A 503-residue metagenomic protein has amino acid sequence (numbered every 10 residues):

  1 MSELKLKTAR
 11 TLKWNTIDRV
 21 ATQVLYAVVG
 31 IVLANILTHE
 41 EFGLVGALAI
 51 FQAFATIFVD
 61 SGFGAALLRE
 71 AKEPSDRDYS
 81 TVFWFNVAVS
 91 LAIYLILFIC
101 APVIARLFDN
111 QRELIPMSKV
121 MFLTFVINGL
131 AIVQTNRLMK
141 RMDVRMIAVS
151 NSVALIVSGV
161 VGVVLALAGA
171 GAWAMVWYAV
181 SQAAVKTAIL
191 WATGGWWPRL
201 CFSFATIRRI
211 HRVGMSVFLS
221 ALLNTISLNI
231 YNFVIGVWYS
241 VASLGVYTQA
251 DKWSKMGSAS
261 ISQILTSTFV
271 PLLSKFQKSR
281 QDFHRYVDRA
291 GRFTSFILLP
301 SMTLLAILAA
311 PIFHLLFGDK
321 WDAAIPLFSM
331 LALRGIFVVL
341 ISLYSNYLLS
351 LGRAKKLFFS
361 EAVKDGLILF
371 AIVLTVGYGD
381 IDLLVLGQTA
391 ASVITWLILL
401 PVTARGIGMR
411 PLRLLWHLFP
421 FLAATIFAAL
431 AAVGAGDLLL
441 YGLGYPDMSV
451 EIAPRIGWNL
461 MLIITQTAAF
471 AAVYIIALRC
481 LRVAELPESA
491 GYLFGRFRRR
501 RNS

Functional and structural regions predicted by a protein language model:
M1-A27, A65, K72, D76-W84 (+7 more regions): N-terminal membrane topogenesis motif
M1-L4, T8, R145, A188-N229 (+3 more regions): Interhelical loop/hinge segments that connect adjacent transmembrane helices in multipass membrane
K5-A9, A66, K72-S75, I127-S150 (+7 more regions): Membrane-interface junctions at transmembrane-helix termini in multi-pass inner-membrane proteins
K7-F63, V89-A101, T124, A154-V163 (+2 more regions): Signature of the first transmembrane helix
T11-Y26, M175-Y178, Q182, K186 (+8 more regions): Transmembrane helical elements of multi-pass membrane transporters/channels
R69-F85, V246-A362, Y492-F494: Specific pore-lining/lateral-gate transmembrane helices of multi-pass inner-membrane transport and insertion machines
I115-F122, V149-G195, R209-G214, S220 (+6 more regions): Hydrophobic alpha-helical transmembrane segments
A404-L412, V433-S503: Membrane-proximal transmembrane or re-entrant/amphipathic helices at the cytosolic face
